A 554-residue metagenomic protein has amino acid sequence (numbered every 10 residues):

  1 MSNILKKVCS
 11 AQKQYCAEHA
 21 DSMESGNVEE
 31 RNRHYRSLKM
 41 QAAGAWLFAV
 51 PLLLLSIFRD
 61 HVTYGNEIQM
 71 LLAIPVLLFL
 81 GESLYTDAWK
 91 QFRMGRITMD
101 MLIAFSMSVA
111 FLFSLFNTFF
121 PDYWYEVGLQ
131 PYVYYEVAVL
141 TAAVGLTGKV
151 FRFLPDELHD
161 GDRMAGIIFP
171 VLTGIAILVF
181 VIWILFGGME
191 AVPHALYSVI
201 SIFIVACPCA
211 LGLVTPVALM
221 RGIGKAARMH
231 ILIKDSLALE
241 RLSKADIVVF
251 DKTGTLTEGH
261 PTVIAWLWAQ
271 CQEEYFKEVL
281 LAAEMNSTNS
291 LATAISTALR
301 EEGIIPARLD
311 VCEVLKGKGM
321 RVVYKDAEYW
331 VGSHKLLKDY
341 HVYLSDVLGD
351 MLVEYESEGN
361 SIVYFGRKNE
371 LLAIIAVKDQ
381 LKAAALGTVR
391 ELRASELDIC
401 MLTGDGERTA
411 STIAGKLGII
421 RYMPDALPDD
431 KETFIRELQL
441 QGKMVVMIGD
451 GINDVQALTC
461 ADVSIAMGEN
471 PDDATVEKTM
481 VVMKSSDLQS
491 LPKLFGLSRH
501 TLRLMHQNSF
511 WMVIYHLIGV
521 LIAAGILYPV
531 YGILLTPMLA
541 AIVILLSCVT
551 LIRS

Functional and structural regions predicted by a protein language model:
S2-Y35, V76, G81-R96, T118-Y125 (+6 more regions): Non-transmembrane, extramembrane segments of multi-pass ion/lipid transporters
V28-H159, R163, I167-I175, A195 (+3 more regions): Transmembrane helix-loop-helix hairpins at the membrane interface
A43-P51, D160-G187, V199-L219, H506-M538 (+1 more regions): Bilayer-spanning, highly hydrophobic alpha-helical transmembrane segments
F58-V62, R93, L112, F116 (+7 more regions): Membrane-embedded alpha-helical bundles of multi-pass transporters
D87-F92, D122, V150-D160, A195 (+7 more regions): Membrane-spanning helices that line or support transport/gating and their immediate boundary helices in channels
Y197, A210-A283, L438, A457: Conserved catalytic phosphorylation-site environment of P-type ATPases
L291, R300-T412: Signature of the cytosolic headpiece of P-type E1-E2 ATPases
Y324-D326, R367-Q507: Conserved ATP-binding TGD loop and adjacent catalytic N/P-domain core of P-type ATPases
